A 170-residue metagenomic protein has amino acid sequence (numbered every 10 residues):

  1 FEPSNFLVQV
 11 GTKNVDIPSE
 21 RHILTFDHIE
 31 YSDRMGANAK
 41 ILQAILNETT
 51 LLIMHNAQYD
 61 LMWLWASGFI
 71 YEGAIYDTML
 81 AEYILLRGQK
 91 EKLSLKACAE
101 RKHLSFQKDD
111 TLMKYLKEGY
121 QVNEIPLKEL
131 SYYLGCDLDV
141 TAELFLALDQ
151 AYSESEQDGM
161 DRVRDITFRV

Functional and structural regions predicted by a protein language model:
F1-E2: An active-site-proximal beta-strand-loop segment
N5-V8, D16-E156, R164-F168: Active-site-proximal helix-loop-helix substrate-binding element of RNase H-like nuclease domains
